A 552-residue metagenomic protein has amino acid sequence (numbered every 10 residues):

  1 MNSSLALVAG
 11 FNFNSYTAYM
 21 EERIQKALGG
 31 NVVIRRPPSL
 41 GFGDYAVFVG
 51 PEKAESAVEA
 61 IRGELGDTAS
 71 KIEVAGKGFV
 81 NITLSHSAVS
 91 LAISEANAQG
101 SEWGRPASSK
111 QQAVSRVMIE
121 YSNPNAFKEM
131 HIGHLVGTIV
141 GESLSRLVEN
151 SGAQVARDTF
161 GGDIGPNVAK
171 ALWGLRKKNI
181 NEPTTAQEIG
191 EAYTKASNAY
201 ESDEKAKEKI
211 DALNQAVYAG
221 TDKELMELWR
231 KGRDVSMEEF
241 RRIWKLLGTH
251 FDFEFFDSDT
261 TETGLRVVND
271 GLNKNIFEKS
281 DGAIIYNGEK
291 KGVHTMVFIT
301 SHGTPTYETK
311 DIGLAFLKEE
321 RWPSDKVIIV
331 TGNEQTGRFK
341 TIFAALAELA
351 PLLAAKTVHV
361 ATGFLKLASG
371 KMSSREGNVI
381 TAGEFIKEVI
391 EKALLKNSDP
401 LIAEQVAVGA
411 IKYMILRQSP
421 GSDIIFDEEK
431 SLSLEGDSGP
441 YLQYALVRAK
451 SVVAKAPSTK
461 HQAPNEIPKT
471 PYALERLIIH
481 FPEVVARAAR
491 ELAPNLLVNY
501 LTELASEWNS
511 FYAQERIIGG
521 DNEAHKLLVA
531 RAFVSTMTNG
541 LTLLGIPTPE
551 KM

Functional and structural regions predicted by a protein language model:
L5-L7, F11-S90, R105-K110, R116-M552: Non-catalytic interaction-recognition regions
L91-A96: Short, charged, solvent-exposed linker or helix-capping segments at domain edges/interfaces that act as flexible hinges
Q99-G100: General zinc-binding finger modules coordinated by cysteine/histidine
